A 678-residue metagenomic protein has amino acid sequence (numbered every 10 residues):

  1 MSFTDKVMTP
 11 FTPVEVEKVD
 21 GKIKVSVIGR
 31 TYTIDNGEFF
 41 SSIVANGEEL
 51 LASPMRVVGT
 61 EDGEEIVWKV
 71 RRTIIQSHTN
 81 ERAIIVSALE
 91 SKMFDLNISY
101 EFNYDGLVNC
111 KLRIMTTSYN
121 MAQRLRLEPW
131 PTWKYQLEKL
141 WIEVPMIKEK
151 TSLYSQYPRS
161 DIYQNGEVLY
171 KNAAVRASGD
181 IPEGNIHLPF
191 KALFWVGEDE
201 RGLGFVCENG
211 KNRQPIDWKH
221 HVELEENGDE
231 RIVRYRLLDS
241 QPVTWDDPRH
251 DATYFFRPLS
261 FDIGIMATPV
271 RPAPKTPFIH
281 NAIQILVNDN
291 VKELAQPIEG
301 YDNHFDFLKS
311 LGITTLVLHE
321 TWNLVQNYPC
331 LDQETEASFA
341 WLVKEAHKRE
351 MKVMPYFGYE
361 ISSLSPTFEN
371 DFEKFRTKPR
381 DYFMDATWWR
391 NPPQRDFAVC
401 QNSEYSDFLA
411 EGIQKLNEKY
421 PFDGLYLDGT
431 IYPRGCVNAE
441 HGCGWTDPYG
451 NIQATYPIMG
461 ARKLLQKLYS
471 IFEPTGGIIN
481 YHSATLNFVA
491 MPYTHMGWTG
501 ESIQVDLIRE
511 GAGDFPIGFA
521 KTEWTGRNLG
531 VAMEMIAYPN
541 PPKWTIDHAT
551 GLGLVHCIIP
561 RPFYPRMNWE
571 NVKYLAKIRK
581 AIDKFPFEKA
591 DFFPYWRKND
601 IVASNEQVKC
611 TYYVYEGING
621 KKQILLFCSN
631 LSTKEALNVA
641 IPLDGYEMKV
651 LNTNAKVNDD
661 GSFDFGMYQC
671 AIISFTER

Functional and structural regions predicted by a protein language model:
M1-I34, S260-P329: An acidic-aromatic substrate-binding cleft motif
S2-F256: Beta-strand/loop-rich accessory regions of lumenal/periplasmic or secreted enzymes, predominantly carbohydrate-active
S260, N658-R678: C-terminal beta-strand-rich structural cap/linker in extracellular carbohydrate-active enzymes
N281-I298, H319-E336, R390-A410, P421-F422 (+1 more regions): The substrate-binding groove and active-site-proximal loops of carbohydrate-active enzymes, especially glycoside
E293-I298, A337-F339, K344, V353-Y420: Active-site-adjacent "subsite" loops/lids of carbohydrate-active enzymes
P329-A337, I361-W389, G435-P448, Y493-S502: Aromatic- and acidic-residue-enriched segments that line the glycan-binding/catalytic groove of carbohydrate-active
A398-H495, Q504-D506: Active-site neighborhood of glycoside hydrolase catalytic domains
P457, R462-T653, F665: Active-site-proximal substrate-binding groove within the catalytic cores of carbohydrate-active enzymes
